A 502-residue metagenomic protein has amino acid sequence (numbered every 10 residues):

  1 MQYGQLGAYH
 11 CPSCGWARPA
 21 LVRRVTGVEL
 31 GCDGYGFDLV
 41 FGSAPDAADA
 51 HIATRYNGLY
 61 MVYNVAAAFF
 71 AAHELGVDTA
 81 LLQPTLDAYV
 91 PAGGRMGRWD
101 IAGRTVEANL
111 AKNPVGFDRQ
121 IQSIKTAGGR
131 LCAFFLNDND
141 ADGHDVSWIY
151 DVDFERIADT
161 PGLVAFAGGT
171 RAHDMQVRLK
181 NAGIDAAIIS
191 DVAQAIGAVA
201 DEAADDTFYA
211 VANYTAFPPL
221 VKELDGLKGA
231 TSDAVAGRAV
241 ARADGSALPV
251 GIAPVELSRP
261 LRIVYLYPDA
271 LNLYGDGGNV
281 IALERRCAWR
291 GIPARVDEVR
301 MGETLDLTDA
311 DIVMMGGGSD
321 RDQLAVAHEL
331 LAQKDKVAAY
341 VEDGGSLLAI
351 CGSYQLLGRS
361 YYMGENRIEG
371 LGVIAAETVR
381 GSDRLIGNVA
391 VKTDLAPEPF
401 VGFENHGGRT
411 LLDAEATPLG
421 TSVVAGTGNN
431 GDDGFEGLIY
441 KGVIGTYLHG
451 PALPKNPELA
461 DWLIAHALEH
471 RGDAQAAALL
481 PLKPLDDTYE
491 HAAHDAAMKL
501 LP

Functional and structural regions predicted by a protein language model:
M1-D49: Extended acidic/charged loop-beta regions that coordinate divalent cations and stabilize anionic phosphate/carboxylate
P12, W16, C32, A72-E107 (+1 more regions): Gly/charged, well-structured mid-domain segments that form the phosphate/adenylate-handling core of ATP-dependent
Y56-A67, A92-G94, F435: Short glycine/threonine-rich catalytic loop with a Thr-x-Gly-x-Asp
A92, L110-I188: Active-site beta-alpha connecting loops in nucleotide-dependent enzymes
D244-D335, A339-E342, P454-P502: N-terminal beta1-alpha1 cap of cysteine-dependent amidohydrolase-like domains
D320-P397: Cysteine-nucleophile active-site neighborhood
N366-E436: Pocket-forming structural segment of enzyme catalytic cores
N430-L468: A glycine-centered loop/beta-turn motif at secondary-structure junctions
